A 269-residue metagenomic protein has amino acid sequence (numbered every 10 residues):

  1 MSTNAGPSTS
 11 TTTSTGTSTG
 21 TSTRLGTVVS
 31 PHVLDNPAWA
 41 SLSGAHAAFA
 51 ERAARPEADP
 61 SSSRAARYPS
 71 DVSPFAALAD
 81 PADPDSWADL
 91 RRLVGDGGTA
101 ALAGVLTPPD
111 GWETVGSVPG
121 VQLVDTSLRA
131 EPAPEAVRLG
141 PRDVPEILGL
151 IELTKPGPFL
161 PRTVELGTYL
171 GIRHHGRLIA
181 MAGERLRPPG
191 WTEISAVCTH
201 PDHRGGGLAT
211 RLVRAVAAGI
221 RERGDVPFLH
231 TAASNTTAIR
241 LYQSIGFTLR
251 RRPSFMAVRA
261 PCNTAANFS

Functional and structural regions predicted by a protein language model:
M1-T11, T19-P108: N-terminal charged segments
N4, S10, S18-L42, T126-G157 (+2 more regions): Short amphipathic alpha-helix that is part of the acyltransferase structural core
A76-A82, V197-R204: A short, internal acetyl-CoA/4′-phosphopantetheine-binding micro-motif in the GNAT/acyltransferase core
D85-R91, G205-E222, I239-S244: Conserved acetyl-CoA-binding loop-helix of GNAT-fold acetyltransferases
T107-W112, T210, A233-R251, R259: Conserved active-site alpha-helix within GNAT-family acetyltransferase domains
E113-D125, H230, T248-C262: Conserved catalytic-core motifs of GNAT/GCN5-like acyltransferases
P158-T168, I172-H200: A conserved beta-strand-loop-helix scaffold within acyl/acetyltransferase catalytic domains
I194, P227-T231: Conserved hydrophobic beta-strand within the GNAT/NAT acetyltransferase core sheet that lines the active-site cleft
